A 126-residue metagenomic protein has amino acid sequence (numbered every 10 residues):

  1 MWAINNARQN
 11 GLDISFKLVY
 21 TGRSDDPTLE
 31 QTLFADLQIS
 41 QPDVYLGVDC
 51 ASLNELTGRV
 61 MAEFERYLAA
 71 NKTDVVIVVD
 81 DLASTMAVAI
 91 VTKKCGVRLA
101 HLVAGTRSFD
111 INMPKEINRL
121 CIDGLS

Functional and structural regions predicted by a protein language model:
M1-G11, A89-V91: Histidine-anchored nucleotide/phosphate-binding helix
G11, Y67-D74: Glycine-rich phosphate-binding loop signature in dinucleotide/nucleotide-binding domains
L12, C95-R98: A short helix->loop->beta-strand "cap" motif at the edges of active sites that frequently abuts
L12-R59, E63: Conserved nucleotide-sugar phosphate-binding/catalytic loop shared by glycosyltransferases and other
D49, V79-D80, L102-G105: Short beta->alpha connector loops at strand-helix junctions that form conserved, small/polar/Pro-enriched
I77-K94: An aromatic- and histidine-rich active-site surface loop
V97-S126: Active-site-proximal region of nucleotide-activated glycan assembly enzymes, centered on histidine/acidic-rich loops
